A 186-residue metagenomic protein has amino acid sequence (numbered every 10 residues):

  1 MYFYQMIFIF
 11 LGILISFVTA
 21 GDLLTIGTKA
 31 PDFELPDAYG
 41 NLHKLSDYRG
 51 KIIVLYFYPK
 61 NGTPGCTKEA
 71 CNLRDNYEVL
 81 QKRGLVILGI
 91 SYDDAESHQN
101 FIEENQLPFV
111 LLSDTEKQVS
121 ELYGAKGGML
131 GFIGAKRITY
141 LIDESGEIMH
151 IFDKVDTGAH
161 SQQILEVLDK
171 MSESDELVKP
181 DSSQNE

Functional and structural regions predicted by a protein language model:
Y4-D32, K179-E186: N-proximal helix/coil linker or "cap" segments that precede and/or mark the start of modular domains
L24, D37-A38, I142-D143: Short, acidic, Ser/Thr-enriched surface-loop or helix-capping motifs
A30-P31, I52-I53, K136-I138: Short loop/turn microsegments at loop-to-beta-strand junctions
F33-I52: A short beta-strand-turn-helix
S46-T67, L73: Short active-site neighborhood of thiol/selenol oxidoreductases, capturing the structured segment around
T67-L107, Q118-V119: Structural microenvironment flanking redox-active thiols in thiol-disulfide oxidoreductases
A135-E186: Thiol-/selenol-based redox modules, centered on thioredoxin-like and closely related oxidoreductase domains
